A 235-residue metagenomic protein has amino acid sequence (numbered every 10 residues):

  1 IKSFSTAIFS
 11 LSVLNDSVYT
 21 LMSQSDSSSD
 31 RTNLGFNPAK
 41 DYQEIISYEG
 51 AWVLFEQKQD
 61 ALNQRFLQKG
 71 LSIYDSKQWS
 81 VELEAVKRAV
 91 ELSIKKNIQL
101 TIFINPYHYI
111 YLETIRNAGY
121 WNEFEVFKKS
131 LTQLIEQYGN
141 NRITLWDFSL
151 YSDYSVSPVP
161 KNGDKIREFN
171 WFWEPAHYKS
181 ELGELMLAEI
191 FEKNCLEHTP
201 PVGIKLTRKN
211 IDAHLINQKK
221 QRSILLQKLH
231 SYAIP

Functional and structural regions predicted by a protein language model:
I1-I94, C195-P235: Secreted/periplasmic serine-hydrolase-like ester/acetyl group-modifying domain
W52, W79, W121, W146 (+1 more regions): A residue-identity detector for tryptophan
R65-L67, N105, L112, R142: A compositional/structural signature marking long, glycine- and acidic/polar-rich segments with frequent tryptophans
W79-K87, Y120-L134: Well-ordered, non-membrane alpha-helical segments in soluble/globular domains
E82-F103, P175-Y178, L182-G183: Conserved catalytic-core segments centered on acid/base and nucleophilic motifs
L92-A118, D147-D153: Active-site segments of SGNH/GDSL-like serine hydrolases that catalyze O-acetyl group transfer/hydrolysis on lipids
R116-Y120, K161-D164: Short secondary-structure boundary/capping segments
K128-A233: C-terminal regions of proteins
